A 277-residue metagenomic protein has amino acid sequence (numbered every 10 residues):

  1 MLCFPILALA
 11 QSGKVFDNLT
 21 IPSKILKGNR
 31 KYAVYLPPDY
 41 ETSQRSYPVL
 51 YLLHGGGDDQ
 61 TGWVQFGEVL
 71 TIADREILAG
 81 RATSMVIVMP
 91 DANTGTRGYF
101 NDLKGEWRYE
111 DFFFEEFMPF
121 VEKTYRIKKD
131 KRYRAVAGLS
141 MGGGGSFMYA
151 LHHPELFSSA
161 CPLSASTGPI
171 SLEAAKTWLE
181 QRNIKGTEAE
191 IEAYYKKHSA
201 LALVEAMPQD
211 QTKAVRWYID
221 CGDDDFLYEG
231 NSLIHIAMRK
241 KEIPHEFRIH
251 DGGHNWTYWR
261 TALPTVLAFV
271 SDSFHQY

Functional and structural regions predicted by a protein language model:
M1-V15: Bacterial Sec-dependent N-terminal signal peptides
Q11-Y277: Non-catalytic cap/lid and distal C-terminal segments of serine-dependent acyl enzymes
